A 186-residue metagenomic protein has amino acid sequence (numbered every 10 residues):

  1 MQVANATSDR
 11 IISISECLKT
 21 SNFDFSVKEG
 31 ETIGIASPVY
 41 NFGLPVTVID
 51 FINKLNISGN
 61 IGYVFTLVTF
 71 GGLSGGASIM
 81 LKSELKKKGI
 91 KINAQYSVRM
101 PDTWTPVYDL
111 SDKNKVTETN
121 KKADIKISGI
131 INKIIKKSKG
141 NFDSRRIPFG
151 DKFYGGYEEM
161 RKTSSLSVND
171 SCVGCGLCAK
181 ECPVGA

Functional and structural regions predicted by a protein language model:
M1, L166-A186: Cysteine-centered iron-sulfur cluster-binding motifs in ferredoxin-type domains/subunits of redox enzymes
Q2-L18, D24-S37, N41-E159: FMN-binding flavodoxin-like domain, especially the glycine-rich phosphate-binding loop
E158-S167: Short, charged alpha-helical interaction segments and adjacent helix-coil junctions
